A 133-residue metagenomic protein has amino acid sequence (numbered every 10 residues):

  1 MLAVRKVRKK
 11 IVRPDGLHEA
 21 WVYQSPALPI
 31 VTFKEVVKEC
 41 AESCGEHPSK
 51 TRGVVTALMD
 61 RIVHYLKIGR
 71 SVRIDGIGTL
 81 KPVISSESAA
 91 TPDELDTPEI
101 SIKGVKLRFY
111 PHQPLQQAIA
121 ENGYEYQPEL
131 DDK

Functional and structural regions predicted by a protein language model:
M1-K133: Strongly charged
